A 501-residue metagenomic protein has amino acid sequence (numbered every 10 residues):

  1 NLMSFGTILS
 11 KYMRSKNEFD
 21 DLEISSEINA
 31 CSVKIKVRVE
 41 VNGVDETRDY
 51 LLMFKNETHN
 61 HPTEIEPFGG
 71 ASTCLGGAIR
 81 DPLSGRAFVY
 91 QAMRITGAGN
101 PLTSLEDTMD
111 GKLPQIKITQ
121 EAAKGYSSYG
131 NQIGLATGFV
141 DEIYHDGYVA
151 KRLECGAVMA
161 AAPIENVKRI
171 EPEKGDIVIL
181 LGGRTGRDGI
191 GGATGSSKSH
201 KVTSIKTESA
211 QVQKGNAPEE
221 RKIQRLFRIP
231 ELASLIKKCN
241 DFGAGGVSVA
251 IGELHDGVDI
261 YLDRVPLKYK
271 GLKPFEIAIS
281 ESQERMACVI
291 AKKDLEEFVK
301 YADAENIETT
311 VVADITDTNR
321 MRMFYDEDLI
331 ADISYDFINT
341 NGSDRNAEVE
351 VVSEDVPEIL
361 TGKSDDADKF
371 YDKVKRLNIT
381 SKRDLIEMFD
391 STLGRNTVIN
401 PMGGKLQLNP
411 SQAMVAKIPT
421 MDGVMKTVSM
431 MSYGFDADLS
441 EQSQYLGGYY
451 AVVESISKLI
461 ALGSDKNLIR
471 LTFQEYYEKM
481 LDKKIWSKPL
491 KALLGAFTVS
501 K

Functional and structural regions predicted by a protein language model:
N1-K501: Glycine/proline-enriched, intrinsically flexible loops and inter-domain linkers
